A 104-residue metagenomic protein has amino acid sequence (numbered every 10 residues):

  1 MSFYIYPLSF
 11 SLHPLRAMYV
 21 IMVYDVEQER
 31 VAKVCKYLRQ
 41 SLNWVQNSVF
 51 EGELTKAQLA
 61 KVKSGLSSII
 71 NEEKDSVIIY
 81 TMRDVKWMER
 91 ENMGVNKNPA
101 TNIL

Functional and structural regions predicted by a protein language model:
M1, Y6-L8, H13: Intrinsically disordered, low-complexity proline-rich regions
Y6, L15-Q58: Extended, hydrophobic alpha-helical segments
L12-L15, L38, M82, E89: Short, intrinsically disordered low-complexity segments
L12-V20, S68-D75: Short, surface-exposed loop and linker segments with low hydrophobicity and enrichment for Pro/Ser/Thr
A32, V62, E89: Short acidic, gly/pro-rich beta-turn/loop elements at beta-sheet edges and active-site/ligand-binding grooves
V49-S76, T81: Short, intrinsically disordered low-complexity segments
S68-L104: C-terminal structural segments of small proteins and small subunits
